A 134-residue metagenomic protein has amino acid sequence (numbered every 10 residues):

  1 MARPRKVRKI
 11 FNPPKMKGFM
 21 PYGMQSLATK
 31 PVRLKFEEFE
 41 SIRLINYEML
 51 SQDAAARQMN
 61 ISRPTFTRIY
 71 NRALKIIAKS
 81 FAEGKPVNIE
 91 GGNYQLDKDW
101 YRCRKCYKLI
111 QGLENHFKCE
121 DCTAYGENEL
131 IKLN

Functional and structural regions predicted by a protein language model:
A2-F36: Short, Lys/Arg-enriched anionic-surface-contact patches
E38-I42: Short alpha-helical "packing" element that flanks the helix-turn-helix/winged-helix DNA-binding module
I45, A56: The alpha-helix within a helix-turn-helix
L74-F81: C-terminal flanking helix
Y94-N134: Helix-turn-helix/homeodomain-like alpha-helical modules used for DNA recognition and transcription-factor dimerization
